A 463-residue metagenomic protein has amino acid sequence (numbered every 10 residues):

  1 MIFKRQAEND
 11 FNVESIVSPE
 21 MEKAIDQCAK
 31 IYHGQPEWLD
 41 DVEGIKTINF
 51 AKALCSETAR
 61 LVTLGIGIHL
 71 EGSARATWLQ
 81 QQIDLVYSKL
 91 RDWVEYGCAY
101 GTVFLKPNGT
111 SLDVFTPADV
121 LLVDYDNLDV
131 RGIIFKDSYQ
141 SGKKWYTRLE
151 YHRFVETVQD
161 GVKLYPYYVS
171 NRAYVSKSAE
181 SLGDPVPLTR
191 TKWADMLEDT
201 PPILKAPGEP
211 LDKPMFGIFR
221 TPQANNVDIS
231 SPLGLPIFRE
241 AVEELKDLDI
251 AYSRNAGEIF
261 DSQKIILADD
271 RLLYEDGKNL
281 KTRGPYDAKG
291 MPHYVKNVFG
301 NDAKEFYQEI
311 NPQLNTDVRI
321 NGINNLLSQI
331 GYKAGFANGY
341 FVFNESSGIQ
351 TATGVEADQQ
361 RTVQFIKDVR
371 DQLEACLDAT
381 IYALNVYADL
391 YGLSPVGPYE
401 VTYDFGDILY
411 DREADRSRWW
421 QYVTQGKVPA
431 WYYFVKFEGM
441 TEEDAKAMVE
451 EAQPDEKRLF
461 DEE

Functional and structural regions predicted by a protein language model:
M1-K144, E463: Extended, helix-rich architectural segments
E22-T47, V298-K333, Y340, Q350-A375 (+1 more regions): Extended, non-catalytic structural segments that build the interaction scaffolds of large macromolecular assemblies
W93-V94, N108-T110, I259-L267, Y340-S346 (+3 more regions): Short coil/turn segments at secondary-structure boundaries
F104-L235: Extended, regular secondary-structure scaffolds
M196-G354, E400, I408: Extended, charged amphipathic alpha-helical segments
Q263-K264, D270, Q359-L377, D455-E463: Long, compositionally biased
I330, N344-T351, A383-Y387, L393-T402 (+2 more regions): Active/binding-pocket-proximal capping segment
W419-E463: Activation/maturation switch segments at domain boundaries
